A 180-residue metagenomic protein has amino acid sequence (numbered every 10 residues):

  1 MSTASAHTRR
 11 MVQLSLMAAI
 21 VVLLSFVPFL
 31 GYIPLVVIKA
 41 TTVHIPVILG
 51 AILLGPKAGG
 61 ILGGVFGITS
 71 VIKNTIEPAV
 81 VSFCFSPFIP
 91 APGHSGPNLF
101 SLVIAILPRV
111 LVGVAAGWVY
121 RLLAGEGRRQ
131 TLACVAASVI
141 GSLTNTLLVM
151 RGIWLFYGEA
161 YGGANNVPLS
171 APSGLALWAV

Functional and structural regions predicted by a protein language model:
M1-V180: Loop-helix junctions at membrane interfaces
